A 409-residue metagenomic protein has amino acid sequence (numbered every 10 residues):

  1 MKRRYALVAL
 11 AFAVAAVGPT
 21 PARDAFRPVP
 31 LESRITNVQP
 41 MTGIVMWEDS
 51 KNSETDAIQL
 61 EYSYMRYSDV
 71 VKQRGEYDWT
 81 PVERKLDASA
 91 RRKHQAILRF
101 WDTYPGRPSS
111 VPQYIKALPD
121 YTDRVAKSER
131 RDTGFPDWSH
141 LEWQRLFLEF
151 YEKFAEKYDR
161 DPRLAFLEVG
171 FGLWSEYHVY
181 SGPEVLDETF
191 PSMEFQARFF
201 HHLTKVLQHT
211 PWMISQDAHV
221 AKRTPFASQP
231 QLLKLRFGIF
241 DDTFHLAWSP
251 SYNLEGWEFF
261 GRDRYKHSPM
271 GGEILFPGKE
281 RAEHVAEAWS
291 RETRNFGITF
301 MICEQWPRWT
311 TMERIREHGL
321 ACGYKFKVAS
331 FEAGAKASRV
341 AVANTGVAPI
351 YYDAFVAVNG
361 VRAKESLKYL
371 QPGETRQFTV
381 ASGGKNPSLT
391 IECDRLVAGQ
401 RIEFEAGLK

Functional and structural regions predicted by a protein language model:
M1-L7: Bacterial N-terminal signal peptides that target proteins for export
A6, F12-A25: Bacterial Sec-dependent signal peptides at the C-terminal "C-region" and cleavage site
R23-E142, L254-E255, F259-R294, I298-T310: N-terminal substrate-binding region of glycoside hydrolase catalytic domains
V70-V71, Y104-V111, L173-V179, V220-T224 (+2 more regions): Short catalytic/ligand-binding loop motif for oxyanion handling, primarily in non-cytosolic enzymes, centered on
K85-R91, T122-E168, F195-H202: An active-site-proximal structural segment forming one wall of the substrate-binding cleft that immediately precedes
E168-D263: Substrate-binding cleft/loops of secretory-pathway carbohydrate-active enzymes
I302-K327: Extended substrate-binding grooves/exosites of carbohydrate-active enzymes
L320-K409: Extracellular/luminal regions of secreted and cell-surface proteins that mediate adhesion/ECM remodeling
